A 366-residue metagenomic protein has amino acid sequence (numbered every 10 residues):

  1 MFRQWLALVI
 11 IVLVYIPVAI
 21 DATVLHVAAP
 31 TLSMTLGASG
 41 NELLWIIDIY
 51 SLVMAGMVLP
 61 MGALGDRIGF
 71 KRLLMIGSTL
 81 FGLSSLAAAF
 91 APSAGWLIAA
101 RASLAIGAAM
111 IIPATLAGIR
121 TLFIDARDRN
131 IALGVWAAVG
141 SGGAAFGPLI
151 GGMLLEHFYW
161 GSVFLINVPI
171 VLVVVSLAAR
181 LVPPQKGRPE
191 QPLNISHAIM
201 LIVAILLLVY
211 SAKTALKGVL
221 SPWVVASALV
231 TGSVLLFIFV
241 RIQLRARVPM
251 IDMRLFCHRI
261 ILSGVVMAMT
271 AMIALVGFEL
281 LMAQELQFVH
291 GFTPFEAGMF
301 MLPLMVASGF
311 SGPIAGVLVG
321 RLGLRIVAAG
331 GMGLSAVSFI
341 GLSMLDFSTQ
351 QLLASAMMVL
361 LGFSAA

Functional and structural regions predicted by a protein language model:
Q4-I20, L25-V27, G40, P222-T231 (+2 more regions): 12-transmembrane solute porter fold
V18, I47-Y50, M54, F81 (+9 more regions): Structural signature of transmembrane alpha-helices in multi-pass secondary transporters
A28-M57, W96-I98, H290, F295-F300: Extracellular/periplasmic helix-loop-helix junction of adjacent transmembrane segments in MFS-like secondary
D48-G62, I112-L116, L302-A315: Central cavity-lining transmembrane alpha-helices of secondary-active solute carriers, predominantly the Major
D66, F70-S196, S348: Helix-loop-helix hairpins in multi-pass membrane proteins, especially solute transporters
L80-F90, S103, G107, I170-L177 (+7 more regions): Transmembrane-helix signature of multi-pass solute transporters
G134, E156-M267, A274: Hydrophobic transmembrane-helix bundles of small-molecule transporters
